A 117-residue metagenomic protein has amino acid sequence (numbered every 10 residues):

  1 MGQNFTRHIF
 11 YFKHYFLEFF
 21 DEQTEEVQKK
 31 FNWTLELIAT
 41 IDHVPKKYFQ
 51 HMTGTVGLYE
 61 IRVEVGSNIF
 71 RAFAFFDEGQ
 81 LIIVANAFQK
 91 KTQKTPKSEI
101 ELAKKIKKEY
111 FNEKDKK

Functional and structural regions predicted by a protein language model:
M1-I69, E78-I82, K91-K117: Basic, Lys/Arg-enriched alpha-helical interface segments
A85: ATP-dependent carboxylate-activation loops
F88: Basic nucleic-acid-binding interfaces
